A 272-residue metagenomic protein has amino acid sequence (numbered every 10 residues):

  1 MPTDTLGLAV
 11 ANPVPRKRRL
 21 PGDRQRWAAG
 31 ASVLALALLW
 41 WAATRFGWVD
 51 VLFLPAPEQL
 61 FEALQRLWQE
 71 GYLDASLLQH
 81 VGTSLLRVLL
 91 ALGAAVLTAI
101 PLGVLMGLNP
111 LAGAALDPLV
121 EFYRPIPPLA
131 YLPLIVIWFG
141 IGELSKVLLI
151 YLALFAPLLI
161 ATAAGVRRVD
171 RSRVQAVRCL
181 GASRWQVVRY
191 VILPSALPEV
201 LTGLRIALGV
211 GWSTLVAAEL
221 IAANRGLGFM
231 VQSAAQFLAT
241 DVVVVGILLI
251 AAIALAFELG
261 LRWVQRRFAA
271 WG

Functional and structural regions predicted by a protein language model:
M1-L34, L259-G272: Transmembrane alpha-helical segments of polytopic membrane transport and secretion proteins
K17-R18, F46-G93: Periplasmic/extracellular loop-to-transmembrane helix junction in inner-membrane transport proteins
F61, D74, L78, G82 (+9 more regions): Alpha-helical membrane-protein architecture signal
L90-V120: Transmembrane-helix boundary motif in ABC transporter permease subunits
E121-P157, A164-G165: Generic hydrophobic transmembrane alpha-helix motif, especially the helices
I137, S213-I250, A269-G272: Glycine-rich helix-loop "coupling/hinge" segments at transmembrane-helix boundaries in multipass transporters
L148, L152, R184-A218, D241-V245 (+3 more regions): Transmembrane alpha-helices
A161-I206, L227, V231: Short cytoplasmic-facing helical segments at TM-TM junctions of multi-pass membrane proteins
